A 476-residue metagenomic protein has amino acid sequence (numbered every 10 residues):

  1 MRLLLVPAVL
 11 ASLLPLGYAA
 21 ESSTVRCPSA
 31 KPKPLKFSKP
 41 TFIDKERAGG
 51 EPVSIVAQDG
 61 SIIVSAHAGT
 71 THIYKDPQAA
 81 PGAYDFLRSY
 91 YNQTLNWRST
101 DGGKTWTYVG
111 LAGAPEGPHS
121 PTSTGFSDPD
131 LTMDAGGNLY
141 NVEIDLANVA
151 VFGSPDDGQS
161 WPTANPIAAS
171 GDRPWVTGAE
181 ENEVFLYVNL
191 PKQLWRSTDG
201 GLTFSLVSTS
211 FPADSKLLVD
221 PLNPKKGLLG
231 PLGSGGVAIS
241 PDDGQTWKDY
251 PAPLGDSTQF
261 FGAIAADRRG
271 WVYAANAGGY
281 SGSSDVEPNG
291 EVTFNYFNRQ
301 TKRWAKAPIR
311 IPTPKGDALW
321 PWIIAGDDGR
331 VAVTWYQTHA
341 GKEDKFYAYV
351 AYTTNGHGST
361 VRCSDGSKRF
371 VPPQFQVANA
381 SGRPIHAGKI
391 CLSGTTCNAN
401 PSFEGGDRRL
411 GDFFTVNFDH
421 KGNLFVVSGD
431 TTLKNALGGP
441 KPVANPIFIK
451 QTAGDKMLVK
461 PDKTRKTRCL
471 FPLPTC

Functional and structural regions predicted by a protein language model:
M1-A20: Secretory targeting and sorting signals
S22-C476: Extracellular, repeat-based ectodomains that mediate carbohydrate processing or recognition
